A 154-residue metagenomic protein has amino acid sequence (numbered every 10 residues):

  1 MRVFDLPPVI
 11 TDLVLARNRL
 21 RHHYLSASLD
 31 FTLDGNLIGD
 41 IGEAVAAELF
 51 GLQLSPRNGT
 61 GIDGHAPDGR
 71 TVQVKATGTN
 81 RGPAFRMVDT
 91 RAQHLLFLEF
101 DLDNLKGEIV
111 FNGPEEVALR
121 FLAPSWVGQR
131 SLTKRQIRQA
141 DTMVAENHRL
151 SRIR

Functional and structural regions predicted by a protein language model:
M1-R154: Nucleic-acid endonuclease domains
